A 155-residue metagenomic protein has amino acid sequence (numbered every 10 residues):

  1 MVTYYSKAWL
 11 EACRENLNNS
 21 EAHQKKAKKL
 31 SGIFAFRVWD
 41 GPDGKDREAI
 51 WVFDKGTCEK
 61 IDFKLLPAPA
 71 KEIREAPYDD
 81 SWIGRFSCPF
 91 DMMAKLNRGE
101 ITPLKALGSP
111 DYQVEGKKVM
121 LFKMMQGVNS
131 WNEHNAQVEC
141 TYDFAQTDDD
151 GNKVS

Functional and structural regions predicted by a protein language model:
M1-S155: Feature captures hydrophobic
